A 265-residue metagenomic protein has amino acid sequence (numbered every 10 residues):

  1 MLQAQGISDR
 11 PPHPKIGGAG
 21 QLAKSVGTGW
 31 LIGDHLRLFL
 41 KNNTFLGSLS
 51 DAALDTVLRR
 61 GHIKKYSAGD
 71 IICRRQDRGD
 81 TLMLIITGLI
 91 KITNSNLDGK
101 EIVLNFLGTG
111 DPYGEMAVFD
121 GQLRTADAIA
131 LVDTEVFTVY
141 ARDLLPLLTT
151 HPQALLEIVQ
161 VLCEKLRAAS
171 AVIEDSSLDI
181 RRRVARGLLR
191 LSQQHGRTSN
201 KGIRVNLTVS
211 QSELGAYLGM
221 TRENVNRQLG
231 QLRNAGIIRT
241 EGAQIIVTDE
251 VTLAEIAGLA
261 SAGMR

Functional and structural regions predicted by a protein language model:
L2-A68, A117-V118: Cyclic nucleotide-binding regulatory module and flanking cytosolic helices
D70-V132: Cyclic nucleotide-binding regulatory domains
N105-A168: Cyclic-nucleotide recognition modules
T149-G219: Polybasic "coupling" helices that flank or enter modular domains
N200, S210, I245-R265: Short, cationic-aromatic polyanion-contact patches
Q231-L232: Basic amphipathic alpha-helical segments that dock to polyanions
G236: Glycine-centered, phosphate/nucleic-acid-interacting loop/turn motifs that mediate DNA/RNA or nucleotide
